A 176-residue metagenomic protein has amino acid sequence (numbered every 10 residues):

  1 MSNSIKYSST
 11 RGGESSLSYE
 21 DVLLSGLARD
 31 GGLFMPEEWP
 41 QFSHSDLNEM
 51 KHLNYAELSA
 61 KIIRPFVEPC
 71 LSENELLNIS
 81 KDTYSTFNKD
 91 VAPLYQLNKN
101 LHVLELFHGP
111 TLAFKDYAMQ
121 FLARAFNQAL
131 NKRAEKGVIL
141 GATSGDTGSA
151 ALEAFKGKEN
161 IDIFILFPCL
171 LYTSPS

Functional and structural regions predicted by a protein language model:
M1-D30: Charged, compositionally biased N-terminal leader segments and the immediate start of the first structured element
R11-V22, L97-L104, Q128-A134: Short, hydrophobic/aliphatic alpha-helical segments
G32-L112: Small-residue-rich anion-binding loops in enzyme active sites
H102-A154: Well-ordered mid-protein domain cores that form the structural environment of catalytic cofactors
G157-K158: Short secondary-structure boundary/capping segments
I161-I165: A glycine-rich helix N-cap at a beta->alpha junction
Y172-S176: Conserved small/polar residues in nucleotide/adenosyl-binding loops
